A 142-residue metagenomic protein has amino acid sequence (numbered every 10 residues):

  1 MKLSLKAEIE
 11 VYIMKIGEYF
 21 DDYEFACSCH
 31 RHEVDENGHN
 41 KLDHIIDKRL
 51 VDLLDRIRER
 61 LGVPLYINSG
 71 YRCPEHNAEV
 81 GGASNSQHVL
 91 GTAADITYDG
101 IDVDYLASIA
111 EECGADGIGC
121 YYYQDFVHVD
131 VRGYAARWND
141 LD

Functional and structural regions predicted by a protein language model:
M1-R60, Q124, G133, L141-D142: Extracytoplasmic cell-surface/polysaccharide-interacting catalytic and binding patches
K2, K6-E10, N85-D142: Catalytic cores and adjacent binding grooves of peptidoglycan-active enzymes
V11-F20, L65-G70, D99: Short, exposed beta-strand "edge-strand" segments with a Pro/Gly-rich flavor and a Y/T-containing core
K15, E36, V80, E112-G117: Intrinsically disordered, low-complexity segments enriched in small/polar residues
A26-S28, R72, E112: The N-terminal extracellular segments of secreted preproproteins, especially immediately downstream of signal
I46-L53, V63, H76, T92 (+2 more regions): Amphipathic alpha-helical interface surfaces
V51-G81: Extended, low-complexity, intrinsically disordered C-terminal regulatory tails of eukaryotic serine/threonine kinases
